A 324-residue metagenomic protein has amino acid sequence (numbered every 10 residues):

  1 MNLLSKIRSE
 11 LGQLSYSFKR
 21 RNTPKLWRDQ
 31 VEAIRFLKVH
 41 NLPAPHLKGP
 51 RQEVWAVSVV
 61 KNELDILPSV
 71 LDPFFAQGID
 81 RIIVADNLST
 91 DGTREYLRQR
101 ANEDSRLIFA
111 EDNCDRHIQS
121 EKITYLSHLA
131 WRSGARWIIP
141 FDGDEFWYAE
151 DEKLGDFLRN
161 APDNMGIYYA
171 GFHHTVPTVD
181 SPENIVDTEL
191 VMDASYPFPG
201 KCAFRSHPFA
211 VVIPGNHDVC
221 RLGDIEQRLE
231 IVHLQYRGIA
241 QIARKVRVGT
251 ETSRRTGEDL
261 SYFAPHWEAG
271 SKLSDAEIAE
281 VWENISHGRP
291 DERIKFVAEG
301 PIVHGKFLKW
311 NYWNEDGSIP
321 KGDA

Functional and structural regions predicted by a protein language model:
N2, R8-E32, L37, E121-K122 (+1 more regions): Catalytic-site signature of metal-activated, phosphate-bearing donor transferases, centered on the GT-A/GT-A-like
E53-W55: Cell-envelope/extracellular polymer assembly enzymes that use nucleotide-activated donors
S58-D72, L88: Active-site beta-to-alpha loop of glycosyltransferases that engages the nucleotide-sugar donor
D72-R81: Short, acidic, metal-binding catalytic loop of nucleotide-sugar glycosyltransferases
D80-L88, E111-D112: Short beta-strand/loop segment that forms part of the nucleotide-sugar
D91-G92: Acidic/polar residues in short coil/turn loops that connect beta-strands within repeat-based beta-sheet scaffolds
E95-W137: Active-site-proximal specificity loops/subdomain of glycosyltransferases
A135-Y148: Short beta-strand-to-loop acidic/aromatic patch adjacent to the donor-nucleotide binding site
